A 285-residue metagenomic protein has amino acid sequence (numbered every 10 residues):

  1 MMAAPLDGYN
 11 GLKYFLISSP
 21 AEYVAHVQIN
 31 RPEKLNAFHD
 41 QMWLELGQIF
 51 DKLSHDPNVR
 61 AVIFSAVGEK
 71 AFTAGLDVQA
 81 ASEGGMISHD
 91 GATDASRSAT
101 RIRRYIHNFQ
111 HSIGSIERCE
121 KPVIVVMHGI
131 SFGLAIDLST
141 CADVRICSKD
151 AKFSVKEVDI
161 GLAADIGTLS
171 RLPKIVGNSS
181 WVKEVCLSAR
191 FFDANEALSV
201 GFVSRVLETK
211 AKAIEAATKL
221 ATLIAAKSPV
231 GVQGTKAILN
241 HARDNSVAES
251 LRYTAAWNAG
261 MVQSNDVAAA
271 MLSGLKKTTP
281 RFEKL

Functional and structural regions predicted by a protein language model:
M1-S65: Conserved CoA-thioester-binding segment of acyl-CoA-metabolizing enzymes
M2-K13, L272-L285: Terminal low-complexity tails and localization/encapsulation signals of metabolic enzymes
N58, A66-S112, S131, G161: Glycine- (often His-adjacent) and acidic-residue-rich active-site loop that binds/positions the CoA thioester
S112-R118, V126, F132-C186, A216-L220: CoA-thioester-processing core
G133, A189-L198: Acidic, divalent-metal-coordinating active-site segment for phosphoryl/phosphodiester hydrolysis, typified by short
I146-A151, V203-R252, G260-Q263, R281-K284: C-terminal long alpha-helix characteristic of the crotonase
